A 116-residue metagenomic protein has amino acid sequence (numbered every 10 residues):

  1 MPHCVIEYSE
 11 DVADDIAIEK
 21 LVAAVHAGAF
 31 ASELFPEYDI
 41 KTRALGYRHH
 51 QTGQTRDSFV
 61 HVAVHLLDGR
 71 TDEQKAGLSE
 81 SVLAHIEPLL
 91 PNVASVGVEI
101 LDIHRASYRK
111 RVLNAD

Functional and structural regions predicted by a protein language model:
P2-D116: A domain-level signal for the structural core that forms small-molecule/cofactor-binding pockets and catalytic centers
